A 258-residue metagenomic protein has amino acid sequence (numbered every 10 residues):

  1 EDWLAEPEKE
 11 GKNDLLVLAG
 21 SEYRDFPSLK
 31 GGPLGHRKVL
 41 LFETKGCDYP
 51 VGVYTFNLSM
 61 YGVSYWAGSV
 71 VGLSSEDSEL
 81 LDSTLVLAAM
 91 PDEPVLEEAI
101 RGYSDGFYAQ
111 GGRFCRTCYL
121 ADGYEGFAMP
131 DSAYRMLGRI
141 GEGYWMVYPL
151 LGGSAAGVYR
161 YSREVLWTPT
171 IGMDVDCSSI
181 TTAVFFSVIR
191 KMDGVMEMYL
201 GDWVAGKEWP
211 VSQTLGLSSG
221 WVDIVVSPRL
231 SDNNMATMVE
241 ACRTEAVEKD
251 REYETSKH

Functional and structural regions predicted by a protein language model:
E1-H258: A residue-level marker of the well-folded mature domains of exported/periplasmic proteins
